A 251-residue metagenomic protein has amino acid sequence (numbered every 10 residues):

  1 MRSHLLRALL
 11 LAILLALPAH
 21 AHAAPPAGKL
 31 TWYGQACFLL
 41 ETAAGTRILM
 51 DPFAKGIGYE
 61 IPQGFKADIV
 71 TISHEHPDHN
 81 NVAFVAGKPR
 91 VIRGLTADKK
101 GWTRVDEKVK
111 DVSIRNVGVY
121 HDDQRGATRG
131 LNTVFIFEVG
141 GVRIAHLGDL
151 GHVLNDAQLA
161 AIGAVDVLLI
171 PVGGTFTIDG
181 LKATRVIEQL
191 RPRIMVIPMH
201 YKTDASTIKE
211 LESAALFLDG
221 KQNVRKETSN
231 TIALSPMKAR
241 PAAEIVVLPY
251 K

Functional and structural regions predicted by a protein language model:
M1-R7: Positively charged n-region of N-terminal signal peptides that target proteins for export
A8-P18: Bacterial N-terminal signal peptides
A23-I69, R90-G163, V167, T175-I178 (+1 more regions): Core dinuclear metal-dependent hydrolase active-site scaffold
T46, P89, R191-M195: A short helix->loop->beta-strand "cap" motif at the edges of active sites that frequently abuts
K55-Y59, E75-N81, H152-N155, T175-L181 (+1 more regions): Active-site environment of divalent metal-dependent phosphoester hydrolases
A67, D166-I170, G174, G180-Y201: Proline-aspartate-enriched helix->loop->beta-strand connector
A67-P77: Metallo-beta-lactamase
R193-K251: Accessory terminal helices/loops
